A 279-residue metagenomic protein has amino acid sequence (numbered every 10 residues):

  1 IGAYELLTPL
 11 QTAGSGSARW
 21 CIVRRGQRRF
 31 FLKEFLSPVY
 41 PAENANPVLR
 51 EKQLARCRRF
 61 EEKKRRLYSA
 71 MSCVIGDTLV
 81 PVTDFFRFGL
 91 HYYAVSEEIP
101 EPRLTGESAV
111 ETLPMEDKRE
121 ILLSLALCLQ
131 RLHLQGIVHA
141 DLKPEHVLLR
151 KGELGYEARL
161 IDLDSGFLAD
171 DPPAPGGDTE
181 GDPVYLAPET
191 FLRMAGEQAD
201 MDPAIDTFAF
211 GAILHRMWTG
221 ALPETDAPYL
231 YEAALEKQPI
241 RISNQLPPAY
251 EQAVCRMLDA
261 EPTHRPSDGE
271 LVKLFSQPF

Functional and structural regions predicted by a protein language model:
R19-R65: ATP-binding glycine-rich loop module of kinase domains
P81-Y92: Short beta-strand micro-motifs within the conserved protein kinase catalytic domain, predominantly in the N-lobe
I121-L122: Activation segment signature within eukaryotic-like protein kinase domains
H133-R150: Catalytic-loop of the protein kinase fold
G176-R193: Conserved activation segment of eukaryotic-like protein kinases, specifically the C-terminal portion of the activation
Q245-D259: Conserved C-terminal C-lobe helix
L258-G269: A conserved short helix/loop substructure at the end of the activation segment of eukaryotic-like protein kinase domains
